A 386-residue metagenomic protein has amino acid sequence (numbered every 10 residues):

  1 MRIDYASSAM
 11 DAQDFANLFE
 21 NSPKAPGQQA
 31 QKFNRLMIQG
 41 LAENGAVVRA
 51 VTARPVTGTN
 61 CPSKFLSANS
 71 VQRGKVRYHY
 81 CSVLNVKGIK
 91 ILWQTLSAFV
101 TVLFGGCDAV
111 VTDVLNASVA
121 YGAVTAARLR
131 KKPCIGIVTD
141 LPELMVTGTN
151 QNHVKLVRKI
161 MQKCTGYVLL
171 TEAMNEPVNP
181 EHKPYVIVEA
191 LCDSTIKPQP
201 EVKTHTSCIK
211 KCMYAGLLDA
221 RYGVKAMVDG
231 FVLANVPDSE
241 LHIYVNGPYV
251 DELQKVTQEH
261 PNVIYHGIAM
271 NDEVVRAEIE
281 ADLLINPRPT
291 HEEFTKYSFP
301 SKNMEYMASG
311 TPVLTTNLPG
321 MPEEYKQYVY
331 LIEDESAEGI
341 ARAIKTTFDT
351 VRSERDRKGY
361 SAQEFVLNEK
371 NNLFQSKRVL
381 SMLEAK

Functional and structural regions predicted by a protein language model:
M1-S63, G166, D229-A234, L318: N-terminal subdomain of nucleotide-sugar transferases
R2-A6, V168, T204-F231, H242: Conserved donor-binding/catalytic core segment of Leloir-type glycosyltransferases
N34-Q39, F99-F104, S118, T125-L129 (+1 more regions): Membrane-proximal helix-turn-helix segments that form the acceptor-binding/catalytic region of lipid-linked
E143, V157-Q199: Donor nucleotide-sugar binding/catalytic pocket of nucleotide-sugar-dependent glycosyltransferases
Y222, D272-A277, N286-E305, T315-E323: Nucleotide-sugar-dependent
D251-E278, L283: Nucleotide-activated donor-binding/catalytic signature segment of Leloir-type glycosyltransferases, i.e., the conserved
V329-E338, K345-R352: Conserved acidic donor-binding segment of nucleotide-sugar-dependent glycosyltransferases
E335, R352-E384: A charged, aromatic-enriched C-terminal amphipathic alpha-helix characteristic of glycosyltransferases across folds
